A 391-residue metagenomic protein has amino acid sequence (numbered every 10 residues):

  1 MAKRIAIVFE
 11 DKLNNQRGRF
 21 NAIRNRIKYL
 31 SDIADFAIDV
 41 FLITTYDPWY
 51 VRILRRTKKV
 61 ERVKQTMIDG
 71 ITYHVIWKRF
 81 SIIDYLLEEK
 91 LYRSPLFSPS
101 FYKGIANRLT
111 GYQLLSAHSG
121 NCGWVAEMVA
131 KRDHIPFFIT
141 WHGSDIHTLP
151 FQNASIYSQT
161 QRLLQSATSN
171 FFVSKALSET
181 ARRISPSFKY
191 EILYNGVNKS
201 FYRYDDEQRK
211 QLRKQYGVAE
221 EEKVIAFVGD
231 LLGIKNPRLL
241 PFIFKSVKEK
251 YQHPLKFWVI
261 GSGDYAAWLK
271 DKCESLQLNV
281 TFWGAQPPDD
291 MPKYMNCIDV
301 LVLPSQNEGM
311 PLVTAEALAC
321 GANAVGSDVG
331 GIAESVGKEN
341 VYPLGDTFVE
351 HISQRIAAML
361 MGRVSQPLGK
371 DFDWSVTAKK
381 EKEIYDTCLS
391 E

Functional and structural regions predicted by a protein language model:
A6, A219-K235, P241-F244, W258: Conserved donor-binding/catalytic core segment of Leloir-type glycosyltransferases
A117-C122: Short His-centered aromatic/hydrophobic patch
A176, G196: Carbohydrate-associated surface elements
L269-Q286: Nucleotide-activated donor-binding/catalytic signature segment of Leloir-type glycosyltransferases, i.e., the conserved
A285-Q286, K293-I298: Short alpha-helical donor nucleotide-sugar binding micro-motif in glycosyltransferases
Q306: Aromatic "clamp/platform" in nucleotide-sugar-dependent glycosyltransferases that forms part of the donor/acceptor
T314, A319, N323-G326: Short hydrophobic beta-strand element within catalytic cores of glycosyltransferases and related nucleotide-activated
A333-A358: Change "using UDP/GDP/dTDP sugars" to "using nucleotide sugars
